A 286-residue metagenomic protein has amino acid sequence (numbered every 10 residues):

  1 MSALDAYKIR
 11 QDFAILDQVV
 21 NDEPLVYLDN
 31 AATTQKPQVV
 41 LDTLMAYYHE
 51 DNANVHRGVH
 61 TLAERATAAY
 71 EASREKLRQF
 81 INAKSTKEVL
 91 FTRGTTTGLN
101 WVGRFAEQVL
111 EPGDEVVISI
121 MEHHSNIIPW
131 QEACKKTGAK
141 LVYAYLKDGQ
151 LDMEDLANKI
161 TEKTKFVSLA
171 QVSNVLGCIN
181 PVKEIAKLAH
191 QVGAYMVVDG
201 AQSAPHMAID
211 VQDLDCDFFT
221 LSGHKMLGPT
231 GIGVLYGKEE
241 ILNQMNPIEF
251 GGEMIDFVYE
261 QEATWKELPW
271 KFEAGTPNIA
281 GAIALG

Functional and structural regions predicted by a protein language model:
M1-G286: Pyridoxal 5′-phosphate
